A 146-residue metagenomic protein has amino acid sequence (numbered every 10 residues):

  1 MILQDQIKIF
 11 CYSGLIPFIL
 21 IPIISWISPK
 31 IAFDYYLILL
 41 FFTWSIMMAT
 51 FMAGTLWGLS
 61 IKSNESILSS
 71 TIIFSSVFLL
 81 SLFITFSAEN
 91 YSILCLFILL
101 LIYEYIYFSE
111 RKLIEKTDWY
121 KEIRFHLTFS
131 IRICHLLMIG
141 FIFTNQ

Functional and structural regions predicted by a protein language model:
M1-G14: N-terminal membrane topogenic signal
M1-I2, P29-I38, A53-E65, N90 (+1 more regions): Short juxtamembrane and helix-loop transition motifs at transmembrane-helix boundaries in membrane proteins
S13-I19, L40-F86: Core segments of alpha-helical transmembrane spans in multipass integral membrane proteins
F18-S28, S109: Alpha-helical transmembrane segments of multi-pass membrane proteins
I24-S25, L80-E89, F141-I142: Hydrophobic alpha-helical transmembrane segments
W44, L94-Y105: Hydrophobic core segments of alpha-helical transmembrane domains in multi-pass membrane proteins
A88-L96, Y107-E122: Membrane-helix boundary connector in multi-pass membrane proteins
R124-N145: Final/C-terminal transmembrane alpha-helix of multipass membrane proteins
